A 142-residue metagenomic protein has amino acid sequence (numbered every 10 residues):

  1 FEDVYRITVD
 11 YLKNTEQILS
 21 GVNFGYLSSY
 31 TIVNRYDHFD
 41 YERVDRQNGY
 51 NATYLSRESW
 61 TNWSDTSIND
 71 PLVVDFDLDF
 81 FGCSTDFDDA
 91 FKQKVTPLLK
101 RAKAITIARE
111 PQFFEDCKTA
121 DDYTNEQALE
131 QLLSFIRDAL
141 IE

Functional and structural regions predicted by a protein language model:
V4-D10, N14-E142: Catalytic cores of soluble, metal-dependent hydrolases
